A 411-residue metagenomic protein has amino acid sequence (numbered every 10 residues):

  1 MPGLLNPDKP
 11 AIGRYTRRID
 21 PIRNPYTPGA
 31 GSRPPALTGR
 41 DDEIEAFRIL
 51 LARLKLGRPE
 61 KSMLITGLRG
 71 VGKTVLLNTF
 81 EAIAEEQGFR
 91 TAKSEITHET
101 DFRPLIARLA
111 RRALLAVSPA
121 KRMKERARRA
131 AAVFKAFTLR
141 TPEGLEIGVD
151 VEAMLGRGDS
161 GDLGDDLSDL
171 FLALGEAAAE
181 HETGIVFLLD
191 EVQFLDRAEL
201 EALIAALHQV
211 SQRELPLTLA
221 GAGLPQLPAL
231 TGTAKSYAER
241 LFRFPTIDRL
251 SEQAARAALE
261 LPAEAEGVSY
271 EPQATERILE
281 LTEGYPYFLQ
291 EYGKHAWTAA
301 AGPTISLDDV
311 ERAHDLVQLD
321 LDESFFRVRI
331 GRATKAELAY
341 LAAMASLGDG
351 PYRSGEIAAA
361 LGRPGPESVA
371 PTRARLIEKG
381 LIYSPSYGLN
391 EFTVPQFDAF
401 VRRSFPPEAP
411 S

Functional and structural regions predicted by a protein language model:
M1-K61, M123-R126, P410-S411: A short, basic N-terminal segment
L4, P10-R14, R23, K61 (+3 more regions): C-terminal leucine-rich, beta-strand-based interaction scaffolds used for sensing/assembly
P59-T79, L361: Walker A/P-loop nucleotide-binding motif
E81-T100: Conserved catalytic segments around the Walker B and adjacent sensor/switch elements of P-loop NTPase domains
E86, D101-R122, R140-L145: Conserved NTP-binding/hydrolysis module of P-loop NTPases
M154-P225, T233-K235: Conserved Walker B catalytic segment
T233-D248: A short helix-turn-beta junction within AAA+ P-loop NTPase domains corresponding to the substrate/partner-engaging
A255, E260-S324: Amphipathic alpha-helical "lid/sensor" segments that cap RecA-like P-loop NTPase cores
